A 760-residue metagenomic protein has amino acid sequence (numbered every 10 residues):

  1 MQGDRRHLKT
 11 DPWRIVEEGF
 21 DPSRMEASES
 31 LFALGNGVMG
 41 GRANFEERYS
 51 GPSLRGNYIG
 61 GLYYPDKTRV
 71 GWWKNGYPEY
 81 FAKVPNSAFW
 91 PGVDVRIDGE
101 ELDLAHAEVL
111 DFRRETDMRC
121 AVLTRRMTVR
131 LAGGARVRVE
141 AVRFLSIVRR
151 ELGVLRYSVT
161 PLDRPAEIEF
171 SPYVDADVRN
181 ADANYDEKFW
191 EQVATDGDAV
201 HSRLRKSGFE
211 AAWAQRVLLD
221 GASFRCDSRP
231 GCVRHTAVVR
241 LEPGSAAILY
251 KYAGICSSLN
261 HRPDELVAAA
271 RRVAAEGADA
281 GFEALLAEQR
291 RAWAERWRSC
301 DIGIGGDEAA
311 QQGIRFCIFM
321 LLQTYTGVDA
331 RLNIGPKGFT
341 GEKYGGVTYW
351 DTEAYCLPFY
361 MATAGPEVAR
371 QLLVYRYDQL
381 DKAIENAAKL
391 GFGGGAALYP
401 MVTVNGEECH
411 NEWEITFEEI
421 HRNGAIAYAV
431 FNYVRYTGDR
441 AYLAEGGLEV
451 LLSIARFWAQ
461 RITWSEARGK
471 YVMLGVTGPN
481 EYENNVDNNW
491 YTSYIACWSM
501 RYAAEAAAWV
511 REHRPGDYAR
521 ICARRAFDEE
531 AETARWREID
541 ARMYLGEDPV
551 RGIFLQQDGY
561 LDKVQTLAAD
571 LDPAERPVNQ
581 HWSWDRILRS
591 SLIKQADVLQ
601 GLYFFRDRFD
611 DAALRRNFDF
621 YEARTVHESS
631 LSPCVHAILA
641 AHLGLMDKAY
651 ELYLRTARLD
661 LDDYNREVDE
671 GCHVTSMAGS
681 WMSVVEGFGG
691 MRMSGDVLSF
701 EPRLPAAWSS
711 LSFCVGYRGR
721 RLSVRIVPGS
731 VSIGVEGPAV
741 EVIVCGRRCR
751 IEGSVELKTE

Functional and structural regions predicted by a protein language model:
M1-Y344, N579-R586: Acidic/polar, glycine-enriched structural segments that form the non-catalytic walls/loops of the carbohydrate-binding
E26-I59, Y63, D351, Y355 (+6 more regions): C-terminal capping/lid segments that line or modulate ligand- or cofactor-binding pockets
E79-A132, R138, D611-R615, E622-A623 (+1 more regions): Non-catalytic C-terminal accessory modules of carbohydrate-active enzymes
C300-L332, P336, S493, Y518-G559: Gly/Pro-rich turn-and-neighbor structural signature
I304-Q311, G327-D329, A362-L373, V434-E449 (+4 more regions): Structural helix-adjacent loops and short alpha-helical linkers that scaffold large soluble proteins
Y325-T340, P366-Y428, V434, A441-E445 (+5 more regions): Helix-terminus loop motifs that line ligand-binding clefts
T340-T348, A397-E445, R456-A541: The feature captures the catalytic groove of carbohydrate-active enzymes
T348-A354, P358-Y377, R501, A508 (+2 more regions): Active-site core of glycosidic bond-cleaving carbohydrate-active enzymes
